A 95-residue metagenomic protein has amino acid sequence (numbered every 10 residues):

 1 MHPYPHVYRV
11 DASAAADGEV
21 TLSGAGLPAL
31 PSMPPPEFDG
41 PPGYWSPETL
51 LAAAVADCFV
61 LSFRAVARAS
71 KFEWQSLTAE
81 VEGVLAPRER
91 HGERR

Functional and structural regions predicted by a protein language model:
M1-A53, V60-R95: Extended beta-strand/beta-hairpin segments
